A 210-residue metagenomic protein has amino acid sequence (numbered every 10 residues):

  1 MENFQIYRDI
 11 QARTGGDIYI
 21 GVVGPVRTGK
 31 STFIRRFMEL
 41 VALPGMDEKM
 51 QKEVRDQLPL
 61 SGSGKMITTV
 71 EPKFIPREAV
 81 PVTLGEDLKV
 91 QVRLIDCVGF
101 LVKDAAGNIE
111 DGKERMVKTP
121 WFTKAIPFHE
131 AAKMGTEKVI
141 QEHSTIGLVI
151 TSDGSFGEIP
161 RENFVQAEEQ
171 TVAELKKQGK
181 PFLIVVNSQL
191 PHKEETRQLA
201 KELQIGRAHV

Functional and structural regions predicted by a protein language model:
M1-K124, Q141: Conserved G1/Walker A P-loop phosphate-binding module
T83-D87, D111-G206: Conserved C-terminal guanine-recognition region of P-loop GTPase G domains, centered on the G4
A208-V210: Conserved small/polar residues in nucleotide/adenosyl-binding loops
